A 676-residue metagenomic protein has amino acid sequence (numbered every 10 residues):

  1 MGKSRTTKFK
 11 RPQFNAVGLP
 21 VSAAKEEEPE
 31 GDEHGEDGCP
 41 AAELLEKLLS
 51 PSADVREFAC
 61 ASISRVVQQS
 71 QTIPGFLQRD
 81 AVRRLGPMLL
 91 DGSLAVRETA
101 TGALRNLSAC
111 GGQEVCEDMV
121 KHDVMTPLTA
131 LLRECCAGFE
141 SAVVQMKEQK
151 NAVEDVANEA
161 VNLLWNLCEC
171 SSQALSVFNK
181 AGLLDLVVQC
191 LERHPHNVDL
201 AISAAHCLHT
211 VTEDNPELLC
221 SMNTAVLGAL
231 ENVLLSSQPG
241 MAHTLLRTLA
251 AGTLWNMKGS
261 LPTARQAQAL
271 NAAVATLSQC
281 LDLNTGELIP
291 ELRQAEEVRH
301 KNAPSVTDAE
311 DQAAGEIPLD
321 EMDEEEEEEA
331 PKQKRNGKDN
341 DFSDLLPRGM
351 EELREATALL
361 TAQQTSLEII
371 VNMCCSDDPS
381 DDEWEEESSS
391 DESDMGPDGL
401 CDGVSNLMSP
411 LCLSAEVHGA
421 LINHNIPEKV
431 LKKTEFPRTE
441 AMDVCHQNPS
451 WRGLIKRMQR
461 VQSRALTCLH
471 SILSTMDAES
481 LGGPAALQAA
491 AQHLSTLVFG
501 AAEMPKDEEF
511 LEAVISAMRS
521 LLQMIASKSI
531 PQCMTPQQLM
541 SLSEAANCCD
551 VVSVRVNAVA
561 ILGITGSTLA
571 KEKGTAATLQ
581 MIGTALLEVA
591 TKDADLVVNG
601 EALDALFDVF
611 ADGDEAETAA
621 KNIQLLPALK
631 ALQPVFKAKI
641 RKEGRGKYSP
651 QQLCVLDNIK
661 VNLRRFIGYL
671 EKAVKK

Functional and structural regions predicted by a protein language model:
G2-E36, A137-M146, K150, L277-R460: Acidic, serine/threonine- and proline-enriched intrinsically disordered linkers and terminal tails in large eukaryotic
P29-C39, E46-F58, S62-G86, L94-T99 (+12 more regions): Elongated alpha-helical scaffolds that mediate protein-protein interactions in large eukaryotic proteins, primarily
E43-L45, R84-G86, M119, V124-C135 (+11 more regions): Buried hydrophobic core positions in alpha-solenoid tandem helical repeats
P51-S52, G92-S93, C135-C136, A152-V153 (+8 more regions): Short inter-helical turns and helix N-cap capping residues of alpha-solenoid HEAT/ARM repeat scaffolds
E57-Q69, R84-M88, E98-Q113, D155-S172 (+8 more regions): Alpha-helical solenoid repeat architecture
V156-A356, D377: Fungal eukaryote-biased detector of long internal structured cores
L281-E296, G349-L353, L629-K676: Eukaryotic acidic, Ser/Thr-rich intrinsically disordered low-complexity regions
H470, A478-K621, L625: Extended, charge-rich low-complexity regions and/or helical-solenoid scaffolds
